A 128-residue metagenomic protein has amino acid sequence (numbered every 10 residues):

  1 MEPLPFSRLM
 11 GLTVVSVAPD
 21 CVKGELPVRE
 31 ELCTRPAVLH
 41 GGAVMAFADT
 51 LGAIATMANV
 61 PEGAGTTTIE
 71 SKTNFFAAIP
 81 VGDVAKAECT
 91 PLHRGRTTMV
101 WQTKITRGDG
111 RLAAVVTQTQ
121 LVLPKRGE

Functional and structural regions predicted by a protein language model:
M1-E128: Terminal targeting signals and extreme-terminal segments of soluble enzymes
